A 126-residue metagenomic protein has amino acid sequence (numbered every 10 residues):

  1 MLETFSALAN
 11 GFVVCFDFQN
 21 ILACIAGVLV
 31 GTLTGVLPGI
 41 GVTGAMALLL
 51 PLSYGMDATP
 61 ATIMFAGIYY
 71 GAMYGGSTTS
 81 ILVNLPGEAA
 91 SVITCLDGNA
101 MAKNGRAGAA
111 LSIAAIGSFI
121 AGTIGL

Functional and structural regions predicted by a protein language model:
M1-A61: Helix-loop-helix hairpins and the membrane-proximal interhelical loops of multi-pass alpha-helical transport proteins
V14, I93-N104: Short amphipathic alpha-helical coupling elements at transmembrane boundaries
Q19-A26, I63-G67, S112-I113, G117: Alpha-helical transmembrane segments of integral membrane proteins
C24-I25, T43-A47, A61, F65 (+4 more regions): Generic alpha-helix structural propensity
V28-V36, I40-T43, A72-E88, V92 (+2 more regions): Transmembrane alpha-helical segments of multi-pass membrane transport proteins and ion-pumping complexes
T32, L48-P51, F65-M73, A114-F119: Transmembrane helix-bundle signature of multi-pass membrane transporters/permeases
Y54-G55, N84, A100: Transmembrane helix-loop junction
T59-I63, A100-I120: Membrane-interface alpha-helices at helix entry/exit sites of multi-pass transporters
